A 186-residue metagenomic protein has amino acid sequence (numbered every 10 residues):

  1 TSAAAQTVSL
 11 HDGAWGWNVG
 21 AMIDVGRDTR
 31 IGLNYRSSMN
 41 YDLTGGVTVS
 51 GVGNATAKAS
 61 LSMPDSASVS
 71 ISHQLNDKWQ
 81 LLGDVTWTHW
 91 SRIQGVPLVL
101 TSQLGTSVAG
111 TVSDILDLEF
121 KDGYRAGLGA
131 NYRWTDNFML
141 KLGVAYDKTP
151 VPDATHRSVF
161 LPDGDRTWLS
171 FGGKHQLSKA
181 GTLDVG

Functional and structural regions predicted by a protein language model:
T1-G186: Outer-membrane beta-barrel porins/channels
